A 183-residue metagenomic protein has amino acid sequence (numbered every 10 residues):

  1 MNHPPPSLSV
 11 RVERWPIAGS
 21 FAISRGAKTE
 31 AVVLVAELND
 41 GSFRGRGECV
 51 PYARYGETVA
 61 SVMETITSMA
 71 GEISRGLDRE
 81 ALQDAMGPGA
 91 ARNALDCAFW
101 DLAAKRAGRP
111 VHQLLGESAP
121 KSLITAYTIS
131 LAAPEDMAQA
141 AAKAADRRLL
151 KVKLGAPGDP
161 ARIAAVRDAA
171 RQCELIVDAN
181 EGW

Functional and structural regions predicted by a protein language model:
N2-I176, N180-W183: N-terminal capping/lid subdomain adjacent to the active-site entrance of alpha/beta enzymes
